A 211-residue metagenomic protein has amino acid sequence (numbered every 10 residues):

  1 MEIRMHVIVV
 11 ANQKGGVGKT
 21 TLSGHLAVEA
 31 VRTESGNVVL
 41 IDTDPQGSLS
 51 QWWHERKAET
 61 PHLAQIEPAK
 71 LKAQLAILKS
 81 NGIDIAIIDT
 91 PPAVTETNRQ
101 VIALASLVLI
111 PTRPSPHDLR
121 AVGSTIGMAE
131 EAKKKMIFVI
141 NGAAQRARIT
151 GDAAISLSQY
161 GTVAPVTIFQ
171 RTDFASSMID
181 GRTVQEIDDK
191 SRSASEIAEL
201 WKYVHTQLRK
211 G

Functional and structural regions predicted by a protein language model:
E2-Q13, L26-R99, G127, S158 (+1 more regions): P-loop/Walker-type NTP enzyme "switch/lid" segment
K19: Conserved lysine of the Walker
L22: Hydrophobic positions on the alpha1 helix immediately C-terminal to the Walker A/P-loop
V39-L40, I88, I110, F138-I140: Structural beta-sheet core signal
K79, T95-S115: Inter-motif core of Ras-like GTPase G domains
L119-F138: Conserved C-terminal guanine-recognition region of P-loop GTPase G domains, centered on the G4
A144, A154-T183: Beta-strand-loop-alpha "switch" segments that mediate conformational coupling across diverse proteins
V184-G211: NTP-binding/hydrolysis catalytic cores, primarily Walker-type P-loop NTPases
